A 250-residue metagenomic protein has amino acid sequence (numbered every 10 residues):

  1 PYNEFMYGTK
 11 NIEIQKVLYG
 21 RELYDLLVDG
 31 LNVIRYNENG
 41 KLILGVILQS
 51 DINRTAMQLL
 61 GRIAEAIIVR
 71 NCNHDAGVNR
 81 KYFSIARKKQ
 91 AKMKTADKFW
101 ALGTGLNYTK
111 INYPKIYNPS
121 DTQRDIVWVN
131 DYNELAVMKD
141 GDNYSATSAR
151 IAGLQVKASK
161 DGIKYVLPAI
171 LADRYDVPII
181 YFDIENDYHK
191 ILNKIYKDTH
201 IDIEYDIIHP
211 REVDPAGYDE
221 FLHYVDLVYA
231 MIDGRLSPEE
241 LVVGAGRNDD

Functional and structural regions predicted by a protein language model:
P1-K41, D250: Nuclease-adjacent, charged terminal/linker segments that flank catalytic cores
T9, V78, T104-L106, D142 (+3 more regions): Intrinsically disordered, low-complexity regions
L31, G40, N133, G141-D142 (+3 more regions): Intrinsic-disorder/low-complexity loop/linker signature
G40-P168: Catalytic centers of nucleases
R62, N118-P119, A146-H223: Catalytic cores of nucleic-acid endonucleases
I207-D250: Non-catalytic C-terminal interaction segments of nucleic acid-processing enzymes
